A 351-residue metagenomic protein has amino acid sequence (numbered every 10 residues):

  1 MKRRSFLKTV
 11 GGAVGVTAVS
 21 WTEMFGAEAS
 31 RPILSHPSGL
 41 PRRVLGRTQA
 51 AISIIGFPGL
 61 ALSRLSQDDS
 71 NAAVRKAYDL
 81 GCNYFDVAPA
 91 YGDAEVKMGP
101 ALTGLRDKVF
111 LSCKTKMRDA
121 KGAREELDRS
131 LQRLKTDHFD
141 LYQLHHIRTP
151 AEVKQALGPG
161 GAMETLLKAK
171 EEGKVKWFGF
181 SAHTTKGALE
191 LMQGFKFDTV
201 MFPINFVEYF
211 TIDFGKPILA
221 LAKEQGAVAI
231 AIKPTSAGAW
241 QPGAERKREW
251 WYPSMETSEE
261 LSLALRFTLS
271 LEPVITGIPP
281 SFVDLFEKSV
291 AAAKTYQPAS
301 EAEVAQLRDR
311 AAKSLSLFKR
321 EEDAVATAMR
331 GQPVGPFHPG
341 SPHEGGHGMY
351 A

Functional and structural regions predicted by a protein language model:
M1-V109, M349-A351: N-terminal binding-site loop/beta-alpha segment at the start of enzyme catalytic domains that lines or forms
V16, W21, G194-F195, G215-A351: Structured C-terminal cap/extension of enzyme domains
R42, V74, E95, G99 (+6 more regions): Generic structural signal for well-ordered alpha-helices, preferentially at hydrophobic/aromatic core positions
L45, F57, F85, M98 (+6 more regions): Conserved, mostly hydrophobic/aromatic
A50-I55, G81-N83, R106-V109, T136-D140 (+4 more regions): Short, well-ordered coil/turn segments that N-cap beta-strands
P58-D68, K114-K121, W250-E256: Active-site mouth loops of central-metabolism enzymes
L60, A88-A90, K114-R118, L144-I147 (+4 more regions): Active-site beta-loop-alpha junctions enriched in small/polar residues
R118-F206, F210-D213, P217, K223-I230: Glycine/proline-rich, positively charged, aromatic-decorated active-site loop/lid region on the catalytic face
